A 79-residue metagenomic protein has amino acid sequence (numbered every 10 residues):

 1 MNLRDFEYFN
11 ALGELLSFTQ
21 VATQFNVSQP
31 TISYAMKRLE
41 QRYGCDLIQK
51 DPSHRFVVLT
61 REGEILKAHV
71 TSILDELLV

Functional and structural regions predicted by a protein language model:
L3, Q29-P30: The DNA-contacting recognition helix of HTH DNA-binding domains and analogous helical DNA-recognition elements
D5-L12, L66: Short alpha-helical "packing" element that flanks the helix-turn-helix/winged-helix DNA-binding module
E7, Y34-A35: Base-recognition residues in the alpha-helical recognition helix of bacterial helix-turn-helix
L12-S28: Short helix-boundary/capping micro-motifs
L15, Q24, R38-D46: Residue cluster at the C-terminal edge of the helix-turn-helix DNA-binding motif
S28, A35-R38: Residues within the DNA-recognition helix of helix-turn-helix
E40-L59, L78: A short LG(V/I)-centered, amphipathic sequence patch enriched for acidic residue(s) preceding the LG motif
R42, L66-V79: Alpha-helical linker/hinge and terminal dimerization helices associated with HTH transcriptional regulators
